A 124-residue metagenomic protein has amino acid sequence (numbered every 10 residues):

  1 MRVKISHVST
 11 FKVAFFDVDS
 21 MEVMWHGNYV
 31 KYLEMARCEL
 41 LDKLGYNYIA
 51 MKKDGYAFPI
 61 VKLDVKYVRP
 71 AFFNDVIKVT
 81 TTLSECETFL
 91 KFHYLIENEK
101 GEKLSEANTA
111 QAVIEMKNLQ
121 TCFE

Functional and structural regions predicted by a protein language model:
R2-I60, I114-E124: Hot-dog-fold acyl-thioester-processing enzymes
V3, H7-S9, F72-V76, L83-E124: HotDog/MaoC-like acyl-thioester-processing domains
L40-K78, T82-K91, L104, A112: Hydrophobic beta-strand-centered segment that forms part of the acyl-chain substrate-binding groove
